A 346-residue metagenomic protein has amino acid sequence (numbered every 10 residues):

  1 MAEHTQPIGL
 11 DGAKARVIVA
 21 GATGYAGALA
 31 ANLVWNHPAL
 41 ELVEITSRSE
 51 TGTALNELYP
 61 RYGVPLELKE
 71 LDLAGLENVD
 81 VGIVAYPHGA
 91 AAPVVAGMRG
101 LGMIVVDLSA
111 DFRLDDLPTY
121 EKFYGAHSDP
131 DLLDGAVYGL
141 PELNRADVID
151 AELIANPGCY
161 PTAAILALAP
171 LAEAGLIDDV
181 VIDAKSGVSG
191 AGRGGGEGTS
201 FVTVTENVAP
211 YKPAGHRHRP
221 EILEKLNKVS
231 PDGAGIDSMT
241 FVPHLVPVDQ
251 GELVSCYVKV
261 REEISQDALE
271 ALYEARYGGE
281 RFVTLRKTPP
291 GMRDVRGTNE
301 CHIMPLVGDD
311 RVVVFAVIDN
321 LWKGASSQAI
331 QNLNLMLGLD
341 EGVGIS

Functional and structural regions predicted by a protein language model:
M1-P213, P231-A234, L306-G308, V343-I345: N-terminal Rossmann-like NAD(P) cofactor-binding subdomain of oxidoreductases, focused on the glycine-rich
Y25, G135, C159-L166, P213-E221 (+5 more regions): Conserved active-site and cofactor/substrate-binding residues in soluble primary-metabolism enzymes
A136, D237, N299-C301: Short beta-strand or tight-loop elements that sit immediately N-terminal to catalytic metal-binding acidic residues
P210-A214, V246-P247, G291-V295: Short Gly/Pro-enriched turn/cap motifs at secondary-structure boundaries
G215-L285: C-terminal substrate-binding/catalytic lobe of Rossmann-fold NAD(P)-dependent dehydrogenases
V254-S346: C-terminal active-site/capping subdomain that shapes the small-molecule cofactor and substrate pocket of enzyme
